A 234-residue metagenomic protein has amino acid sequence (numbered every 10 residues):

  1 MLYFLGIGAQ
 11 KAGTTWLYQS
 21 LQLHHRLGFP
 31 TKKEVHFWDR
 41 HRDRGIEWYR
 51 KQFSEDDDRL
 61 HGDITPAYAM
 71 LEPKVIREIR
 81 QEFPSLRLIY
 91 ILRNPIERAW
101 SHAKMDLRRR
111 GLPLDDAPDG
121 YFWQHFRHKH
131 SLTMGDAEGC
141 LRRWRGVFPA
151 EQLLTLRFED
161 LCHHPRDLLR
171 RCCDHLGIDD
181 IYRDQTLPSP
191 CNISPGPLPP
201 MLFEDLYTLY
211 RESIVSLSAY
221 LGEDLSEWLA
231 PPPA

Functional and structural regions predicted by a protein language model:
M1-A69, Q81-L86, A99-H102, L107-F126 (+2 more regions): PAPS-dependent sulfotransferase catalytic core
G13-T14, G62, I79, L88 (+5 more regions): Generic structural signal for small/hydrophobic residues in well-ordered secondary structure, especially within
K32, R142-A234: The conserved 3'-phosphoadenosine-5'-phosphosulfate
K33-V35, I89-I96, R183-L187: A short, structured active-site edge motif that brings together acidic residues
D43-S54, R109-R171, H175, D179-D180 (+1 more regions): PAPS-dependent sulfotransferase catalytic domain
I64-A67, G120-T133, P190-L202: Surface-exposed cleft-lining segments at the edges of enzyme active sites
P66-L71, E97, M134, D160-H164: Acidic, metal-coordinating catalytic cores used for nucleic-acid/nucleotide bond scission and strand-transfer chemistry
L71-Y90, G139: ATP-dependent NMP and nucleoside kinases share a basic, alpha-helical "lid"
